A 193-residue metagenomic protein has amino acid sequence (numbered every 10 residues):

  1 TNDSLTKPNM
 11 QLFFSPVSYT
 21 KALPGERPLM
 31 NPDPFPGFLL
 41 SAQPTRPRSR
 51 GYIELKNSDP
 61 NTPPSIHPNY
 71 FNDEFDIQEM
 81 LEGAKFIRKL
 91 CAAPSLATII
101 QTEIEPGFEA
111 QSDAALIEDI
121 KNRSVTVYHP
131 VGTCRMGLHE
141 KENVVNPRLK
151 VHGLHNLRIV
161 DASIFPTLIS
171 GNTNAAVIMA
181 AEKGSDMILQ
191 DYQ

Functional and structural regions predicted by a protein language model:
T1-A176, G184-Q193: FAD-dependent oxidoreductase catalytic-site/capping-region signature
